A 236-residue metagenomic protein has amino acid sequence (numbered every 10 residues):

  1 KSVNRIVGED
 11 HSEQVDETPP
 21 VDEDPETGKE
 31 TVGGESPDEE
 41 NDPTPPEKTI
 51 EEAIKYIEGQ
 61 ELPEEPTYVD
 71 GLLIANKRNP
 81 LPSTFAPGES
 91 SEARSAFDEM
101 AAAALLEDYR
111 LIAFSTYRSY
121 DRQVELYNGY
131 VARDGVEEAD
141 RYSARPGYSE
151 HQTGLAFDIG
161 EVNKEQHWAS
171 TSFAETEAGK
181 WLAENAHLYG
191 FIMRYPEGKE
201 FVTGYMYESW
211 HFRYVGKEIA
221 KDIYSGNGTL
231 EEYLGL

Functional and structural regions predicted by a protein language model:
K1-L236: Extracytoplasmic cell-surface/polysaccharide-interacting catalytic and binding patches
